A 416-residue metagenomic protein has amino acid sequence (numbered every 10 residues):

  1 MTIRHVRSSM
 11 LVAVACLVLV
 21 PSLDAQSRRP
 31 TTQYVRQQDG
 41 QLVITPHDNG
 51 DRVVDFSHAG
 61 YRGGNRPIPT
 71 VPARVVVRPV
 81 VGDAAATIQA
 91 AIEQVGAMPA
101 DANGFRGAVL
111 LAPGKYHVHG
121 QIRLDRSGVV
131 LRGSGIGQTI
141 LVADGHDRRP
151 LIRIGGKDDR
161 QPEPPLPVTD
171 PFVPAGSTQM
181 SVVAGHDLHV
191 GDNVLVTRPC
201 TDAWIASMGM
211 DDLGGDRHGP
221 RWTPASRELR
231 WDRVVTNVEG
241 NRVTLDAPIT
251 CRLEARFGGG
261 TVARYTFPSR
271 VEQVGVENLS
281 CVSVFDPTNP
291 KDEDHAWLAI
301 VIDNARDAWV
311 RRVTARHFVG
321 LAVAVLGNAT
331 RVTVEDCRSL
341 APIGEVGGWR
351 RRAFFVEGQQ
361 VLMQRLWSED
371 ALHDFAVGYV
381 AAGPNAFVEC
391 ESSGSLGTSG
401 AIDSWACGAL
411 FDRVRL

Functional and structural regions predicted by a protein language model:
M1-V12: Bacterial N-terminal signal peptides that target proteins for export
R4-H5, A112, E335: Intrinsically disordered, low-complexity Ser/Thr- and Pro-rich stretches
L17, P21-N289: Extracellular "leader-to-stem" segments immediately downstream of a signal peptide or signal-anchor in secreted/lumenal
Q37, G50, F56, Y61 (+6 more regions): Tryptophan-centered motif/residue detector
Q121-D125, Q138-K157, S181, A263-S269 (+6 more regions): Glycine-rich beta-solenoid repeat tracts in large extracellular/virion proteins
G128, G137, E272-S283, R306-H317 (+4 more regions): Right-handed parallel beta-helix
R153, N193-L195, A299-V301, W309 (+2 more regions): Ordered hydrophobic segments in well-structured contexts
C200-D232, T236, E277-L362, F375: Right-handed parallel beta-helix
